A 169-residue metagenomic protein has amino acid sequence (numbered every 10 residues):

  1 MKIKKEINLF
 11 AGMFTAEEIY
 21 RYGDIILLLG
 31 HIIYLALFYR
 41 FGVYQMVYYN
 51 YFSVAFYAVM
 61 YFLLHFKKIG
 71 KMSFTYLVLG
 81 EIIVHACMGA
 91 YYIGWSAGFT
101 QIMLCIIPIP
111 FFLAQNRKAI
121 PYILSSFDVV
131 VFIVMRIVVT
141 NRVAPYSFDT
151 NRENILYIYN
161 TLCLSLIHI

Functional and structural regions predicted by a protein language model:
M1-F14: Short, Lys/Arg-rich, polar N-terminal cytosolic tail immediately upstream of the first transmembrane signal-anchor
A11-D24: N-terminal membrane topogenic signal
R21-H31, Y76-V84: Alpha-helical transmembrane segments
I33-Y48, L64-K67: Short, hydrophobic transmembrane alpha-helix segments
V43-Y51, K71-Y76, W95-Q101: Short, aromatic-rich membrane-interface segments at the entry and exit of alpha-helical transmembrane domains
V47-V54, E153-C163: Alpha-helical transmembrane segments of polytopic membrane proteins
Y57, F62-L63, Y76-M103, I107-P108 (+1 more regions): Hydrophobic transmembrane alpha-helices
I167-I169: Conserved small/polar residues in nucleotide/adenosyl-binding loops
